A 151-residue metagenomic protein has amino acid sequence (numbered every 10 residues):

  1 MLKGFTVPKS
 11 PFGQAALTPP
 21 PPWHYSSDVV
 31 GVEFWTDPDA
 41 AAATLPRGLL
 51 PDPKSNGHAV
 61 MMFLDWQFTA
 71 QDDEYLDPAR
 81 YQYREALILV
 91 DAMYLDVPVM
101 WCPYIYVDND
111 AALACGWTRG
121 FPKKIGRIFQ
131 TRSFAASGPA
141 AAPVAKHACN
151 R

Functional and structural regions predicted by a protein language model:
M1-D72, R80-Q82: Hydrophobic, proline/glycine-rich low-complexity stretches
P11, T18, V29, L89 (+2 more regions): A generic structural signal for solvent-exposed, polar alpha-helical segments
L45-R47, E74-L76, A114-G120: Surface-exposed beta-strand edges and their flanking turn/coil or helix-capping segments
H58-W101, I105-V107: Extended, compositionally biased
V97-R151: Internal, well-folded beta-alpha domain core
